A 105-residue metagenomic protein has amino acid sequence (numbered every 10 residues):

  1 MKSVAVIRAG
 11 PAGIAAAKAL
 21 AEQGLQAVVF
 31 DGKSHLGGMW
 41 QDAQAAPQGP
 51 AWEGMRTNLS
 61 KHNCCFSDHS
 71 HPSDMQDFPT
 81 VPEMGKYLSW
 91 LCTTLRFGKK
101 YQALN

Functional and structural regions predicted by a protein language model:
K2-V29: N-terminal Rossmann-like FAD-binding beta1-loop-alpha1 element of flavoenzymes
A19, G85-G98: Rossmann-like flavin
L25, G32-W90: Glycine-rich active-site loop/strand segments that organize a redox cofactor
Y101-N105: A conserved short coil-to-beta-strand element within the FAD-binding core of flavoproteins
